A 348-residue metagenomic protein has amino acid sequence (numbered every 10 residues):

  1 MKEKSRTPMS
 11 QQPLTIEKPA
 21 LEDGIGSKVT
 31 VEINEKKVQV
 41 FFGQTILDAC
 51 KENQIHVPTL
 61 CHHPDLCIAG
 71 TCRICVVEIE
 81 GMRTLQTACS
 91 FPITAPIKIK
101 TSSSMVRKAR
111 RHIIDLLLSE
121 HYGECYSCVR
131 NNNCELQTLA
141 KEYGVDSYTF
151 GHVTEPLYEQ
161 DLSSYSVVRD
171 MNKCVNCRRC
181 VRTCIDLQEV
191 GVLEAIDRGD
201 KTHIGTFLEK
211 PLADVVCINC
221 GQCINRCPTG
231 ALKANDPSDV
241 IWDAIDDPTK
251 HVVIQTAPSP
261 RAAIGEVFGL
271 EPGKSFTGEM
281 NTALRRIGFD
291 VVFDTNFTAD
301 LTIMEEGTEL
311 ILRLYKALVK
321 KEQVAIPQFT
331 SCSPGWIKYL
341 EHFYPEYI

Functional and structural regions predicted by a protein language model:
K2-A20, R73-N219, N225, L232-H251: Fe-S ferredoxin-like electron-transfer domains and their immediately adjacent linker/connector regions across
L14-I16, E22-V29, V57, H62-P64: Ubiquitin-like/PB1-type beta-grasp interaction modules and other compact soluble beta-rich domains
I25, K36-K37: Reductase modules of NAD(P)H-dependent flavoproteins
V31-E32, I46, C174: C-terminal accessory/binding modules appended to enzymatic or scaffolding proteins
E32-K36, E80-G81: Short strand-turn-strand beta-turns centered on an Asx-Gly dipeptide
V40-P96, S102, V106, L118 (+1 more regions): Iron-sulfur-associated redox domains of electron-transfer enzymes in respiratory and anaerobic energy metabolism
T45, E135, R169, R179 (+3 more regions): Short Gly/charged-rich anion-binding patches and loops
